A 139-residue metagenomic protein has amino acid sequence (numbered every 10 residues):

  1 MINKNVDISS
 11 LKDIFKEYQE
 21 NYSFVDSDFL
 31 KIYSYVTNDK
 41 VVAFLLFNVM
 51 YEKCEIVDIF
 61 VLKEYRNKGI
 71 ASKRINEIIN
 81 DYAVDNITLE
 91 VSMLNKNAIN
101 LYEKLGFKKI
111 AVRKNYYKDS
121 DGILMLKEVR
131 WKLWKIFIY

Functional and structural regions predicted by a protein language model:
M1-E64, S72-I75, R130-W131, I138: Acetyl-CoA-dependent GNAT
F24, V112-Y116: Short, solvent-exposed loop/turn elements at beta->coil junctions and helix N-caps that rim active or binding pockets
D58-F60, T88-E90, L124: Short aromatic/hydrophobic contact patches that present stacked aromatics for nucleic-acid/ligand binding
V61, N67-N80, N100-K104: Conserved acetyl-CoA-binding loop-helix of GNAT-fold acetyltransferases
Y82-M93: Conserved GNAT acetyl-CoA-binding A-motif
S92-K96, N115-Y139: C-terminal "cap" of GNAT-fold acetyltransferases
E103-A111: Conserved acetyl-CoA-binding loop of GNAT-fold acetyltransferases
